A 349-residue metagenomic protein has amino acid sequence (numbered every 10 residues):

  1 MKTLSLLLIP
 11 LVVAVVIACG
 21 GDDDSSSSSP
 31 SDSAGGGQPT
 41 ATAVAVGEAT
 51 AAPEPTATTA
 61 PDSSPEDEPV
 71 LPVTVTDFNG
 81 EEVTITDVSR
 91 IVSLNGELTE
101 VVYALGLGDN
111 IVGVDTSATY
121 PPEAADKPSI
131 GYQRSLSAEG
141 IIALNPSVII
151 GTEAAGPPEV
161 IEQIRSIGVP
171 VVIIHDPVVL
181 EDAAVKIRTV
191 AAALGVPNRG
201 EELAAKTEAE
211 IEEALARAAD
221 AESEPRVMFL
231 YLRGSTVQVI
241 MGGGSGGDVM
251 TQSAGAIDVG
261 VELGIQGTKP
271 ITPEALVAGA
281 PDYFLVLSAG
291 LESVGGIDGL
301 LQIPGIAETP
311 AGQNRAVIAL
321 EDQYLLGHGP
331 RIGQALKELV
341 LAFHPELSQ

Functional and structural regions predicted by a protein language model:
T3-L4, G20-E97, N198-L230, L341-Q349: Bacterial Sec-exported substrate-binding components of ABC uptake systems
V15-A18: C-terminal motif of bacterial Sec signal peptides marking the signal peptidase cleavage site
D77-F78, I130-E139, A155, P177 (+1 more regions): Short helix-initiation/N-cap motifs at beta->coil->alpha
E81-E82, E159-T236, G260-V261, R315-Q349: Extracytoplasmic substrate-binding proteins
S89-E153, V259: A short, structured surface patch at a secondary-structure boundary
L136-N145, I167, P270-A280: Short helices/loops that flank or line small-molecule/ion binding pockets
A155-S166, Y283-Q302: A ligand-binding cleft/hinge motif common to bilobed small-molecule-binding domains
M241-T268, S288, A319: His/Asp/Glu-enriched short active-site or ligand-binding loop at hydrolase and phosphoryl-transfer sites
